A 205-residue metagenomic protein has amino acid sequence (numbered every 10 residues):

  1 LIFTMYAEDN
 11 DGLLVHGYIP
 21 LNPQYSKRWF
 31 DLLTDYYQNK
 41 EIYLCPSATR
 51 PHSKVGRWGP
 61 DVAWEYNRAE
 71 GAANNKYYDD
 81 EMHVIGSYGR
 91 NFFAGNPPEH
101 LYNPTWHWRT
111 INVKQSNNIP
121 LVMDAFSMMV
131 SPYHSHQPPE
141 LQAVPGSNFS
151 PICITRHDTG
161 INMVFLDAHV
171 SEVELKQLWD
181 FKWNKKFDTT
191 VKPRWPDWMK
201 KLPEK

Functional and structural regions predicted by a protein language model:
L1-K205: Short, well-structured segments within or immediately adjacent to enzyme catalytic domains that line ligand-binding
